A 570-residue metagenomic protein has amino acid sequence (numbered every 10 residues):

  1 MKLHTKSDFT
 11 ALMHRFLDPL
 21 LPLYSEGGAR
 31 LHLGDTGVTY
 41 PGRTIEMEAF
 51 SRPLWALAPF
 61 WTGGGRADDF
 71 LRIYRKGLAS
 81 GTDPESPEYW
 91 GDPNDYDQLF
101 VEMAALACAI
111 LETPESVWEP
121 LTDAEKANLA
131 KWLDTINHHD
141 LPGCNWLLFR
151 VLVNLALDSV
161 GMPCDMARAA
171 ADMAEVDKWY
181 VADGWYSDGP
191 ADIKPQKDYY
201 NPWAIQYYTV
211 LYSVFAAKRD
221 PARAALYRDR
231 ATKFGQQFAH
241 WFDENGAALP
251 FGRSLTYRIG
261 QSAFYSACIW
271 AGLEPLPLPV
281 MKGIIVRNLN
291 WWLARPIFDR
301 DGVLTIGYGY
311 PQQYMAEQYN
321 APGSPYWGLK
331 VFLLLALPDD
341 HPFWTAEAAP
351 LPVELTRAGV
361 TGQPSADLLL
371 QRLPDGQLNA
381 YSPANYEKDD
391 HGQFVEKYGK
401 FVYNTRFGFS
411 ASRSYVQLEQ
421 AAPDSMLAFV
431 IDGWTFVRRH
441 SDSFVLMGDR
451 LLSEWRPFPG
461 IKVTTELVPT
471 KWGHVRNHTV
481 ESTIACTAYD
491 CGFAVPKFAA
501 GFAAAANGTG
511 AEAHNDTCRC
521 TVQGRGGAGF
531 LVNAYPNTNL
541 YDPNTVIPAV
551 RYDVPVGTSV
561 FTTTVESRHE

Functional and structural regions predicted by a protein language model:
M1-E48, R72-G77: Low-complexity, Ser/Thr/Pro/Gly-enriched N-terminal "stalk/linker" regions
Y24, L57, T82, P114 (+4 more regions): Structural signal for hydrophobic packing residues in well-ordered secondary-structure cores of soluble enzyme domains
R43-A49, L54-F60, A67, L71-S266: Aromatic-lined, polymer-binding surfaces characteristic of secreted/periplasmic polysaccharide-degrading enzymes
M47, F100, P322, Q363 (+2 more regions): Solvent-exposed loop and beta-edge segments used for protein-protein assembly and interaction
E85-W90, L129, E244-P250, Y257-E387: Carbohydrate-active enzyme catalytic cores, enriched for enzymes that act on polyanionic acidic polysaccharides
E175, A349, F493-P496: Amphipathic alpha-helical scaffolding segments
L337-V475, I484: Long, charge-rich C-terminal accessory regions
S414-E570: Extended repeat-based interaction scaffolds and adjacent low-complexity, acidic/S/T/P-biased segments that form broad
